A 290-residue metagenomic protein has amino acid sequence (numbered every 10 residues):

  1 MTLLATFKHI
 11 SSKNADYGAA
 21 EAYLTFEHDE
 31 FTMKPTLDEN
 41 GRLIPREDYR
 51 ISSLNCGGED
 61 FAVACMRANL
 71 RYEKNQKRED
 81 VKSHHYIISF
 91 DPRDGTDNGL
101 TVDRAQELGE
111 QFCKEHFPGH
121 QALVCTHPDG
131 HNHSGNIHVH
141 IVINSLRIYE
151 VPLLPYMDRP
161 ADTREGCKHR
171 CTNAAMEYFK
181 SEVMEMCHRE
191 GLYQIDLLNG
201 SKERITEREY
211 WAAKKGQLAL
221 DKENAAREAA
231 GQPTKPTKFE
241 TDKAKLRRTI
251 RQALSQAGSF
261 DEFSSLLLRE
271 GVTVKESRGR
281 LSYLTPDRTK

Functional and structural regions predicted by a protein language model:
M1-K290: N-terminal nicking endonuclease/strand-transfer module with a His-rich metal-binding environment and a catalytic Tyr
